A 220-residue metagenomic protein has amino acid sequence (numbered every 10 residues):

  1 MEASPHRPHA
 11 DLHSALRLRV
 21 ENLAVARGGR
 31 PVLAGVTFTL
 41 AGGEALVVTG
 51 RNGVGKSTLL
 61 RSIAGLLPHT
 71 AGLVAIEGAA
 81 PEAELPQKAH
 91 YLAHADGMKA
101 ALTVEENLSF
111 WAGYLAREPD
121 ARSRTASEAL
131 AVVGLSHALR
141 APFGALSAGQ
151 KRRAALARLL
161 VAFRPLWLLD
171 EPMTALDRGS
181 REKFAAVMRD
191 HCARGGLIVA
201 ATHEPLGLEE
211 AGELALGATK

Functional and structural regions predicted by a protein language model:
A64: Helix-to-loop junction immediately C-terminal to a conserved catalytic motif
P68-Q87: Conserved ABC transporter NBD signature motif
A95, A100-A116, T125: Q-loop/switch helix immediately C-terminal to the Walker
S109, A121-A138: Conserved ABC ATPase "signature" region
P142-L146: Conserved ABC ATPase signature
L156, G195: Hydrophobic anchor residue at the start of the ABC signature
V161-P165: A short, proline-enriched helix->beta-strand linker immediately N-terminal to the Walker B motif in ABC-type P-loop
W167-E171: Catalytic Walker B motif of ABC-type/P-loop ATPase nucleotide-binding domains
